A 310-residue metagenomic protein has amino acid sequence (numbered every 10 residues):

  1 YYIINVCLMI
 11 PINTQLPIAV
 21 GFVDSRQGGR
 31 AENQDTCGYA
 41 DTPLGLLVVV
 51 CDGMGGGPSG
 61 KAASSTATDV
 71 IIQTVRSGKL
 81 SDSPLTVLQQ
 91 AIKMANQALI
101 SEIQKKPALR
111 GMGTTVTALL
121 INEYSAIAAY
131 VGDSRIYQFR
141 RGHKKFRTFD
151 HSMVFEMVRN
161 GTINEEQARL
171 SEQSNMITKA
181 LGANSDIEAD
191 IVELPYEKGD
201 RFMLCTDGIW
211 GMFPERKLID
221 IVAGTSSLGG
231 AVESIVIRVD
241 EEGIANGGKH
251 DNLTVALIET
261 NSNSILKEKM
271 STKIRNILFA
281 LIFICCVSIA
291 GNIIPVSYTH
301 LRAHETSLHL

Functional and structural regions predicted by a protein language model:
Y1-R302: PP2C/PPM-type serine/threonine phosphatase catalytic domain
H300, E305-L310: Single conserved hydrophobic/aromatic residue that forms the stacking wall/gate of nucleotide- or nucleobase-binding
